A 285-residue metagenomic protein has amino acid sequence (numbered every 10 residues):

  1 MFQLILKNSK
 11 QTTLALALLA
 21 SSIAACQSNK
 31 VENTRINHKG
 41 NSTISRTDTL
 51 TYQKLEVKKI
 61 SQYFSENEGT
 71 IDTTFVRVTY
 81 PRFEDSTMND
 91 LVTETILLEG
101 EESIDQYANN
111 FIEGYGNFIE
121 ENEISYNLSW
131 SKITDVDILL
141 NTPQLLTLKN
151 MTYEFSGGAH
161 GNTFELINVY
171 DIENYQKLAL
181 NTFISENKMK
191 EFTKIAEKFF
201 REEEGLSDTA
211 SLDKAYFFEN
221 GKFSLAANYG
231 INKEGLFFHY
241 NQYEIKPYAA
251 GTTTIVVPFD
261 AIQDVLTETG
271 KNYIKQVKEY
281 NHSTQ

Functional and structural regions predicted by a protein language model:
F2-T13: Bacterial N-terminal signal peptides that target proteins for export
T13-L19: Sec-dependent N-terminal signal peptides
S22-A25: C-terminal motif of bacterial Sec signal peptides marking the signal peptidase cleavage site
Q27-N168, I172-Q285: Compositionally biased intrinsically disordered regions enriched in Thr/Gly
